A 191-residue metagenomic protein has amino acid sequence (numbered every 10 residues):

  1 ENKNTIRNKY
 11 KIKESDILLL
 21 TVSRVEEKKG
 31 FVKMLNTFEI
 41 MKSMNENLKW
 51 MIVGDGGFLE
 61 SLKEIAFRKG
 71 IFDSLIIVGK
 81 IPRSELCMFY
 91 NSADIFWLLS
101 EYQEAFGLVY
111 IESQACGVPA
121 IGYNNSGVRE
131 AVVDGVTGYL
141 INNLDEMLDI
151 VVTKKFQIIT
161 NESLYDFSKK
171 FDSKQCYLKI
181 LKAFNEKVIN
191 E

Functional and structural regions predicted by a protein language model:
E1-I12, N161: A short helix/loop element that forms part of the nucleotide-sugar donor recognition site in Leloir-type
K13-K29, L35-F38: Conserved donor-binding/catalytic core segment of Leloir-type glycosyltransferases
K63-I81: Nucleotide-activated donor-binding/catalytic signature segment of Leloir-type glycosyltransferases, i.e., the conserved
K80-I81, M88-A93: Short alpha-helical donor nucleotide-sugar binding micro-motif in glycosyltransferases
N91-A105: Acidic donor-binding loop of glycosyltransferase active sites
Y110, P119-G122: Short hydrophobic beta-strand element within catalytic cores of glycosyltransferases and related nucleotide-activated
D134-D145, V151-F156: Conserved acidic donor-binding segment of nucleotide-sugar-dependent glycosyltransferases
F156-E191: A charged, aromatic-enriched C-terminal amphipathic alpha-helix characteristic of glycosyltransferases across folds
